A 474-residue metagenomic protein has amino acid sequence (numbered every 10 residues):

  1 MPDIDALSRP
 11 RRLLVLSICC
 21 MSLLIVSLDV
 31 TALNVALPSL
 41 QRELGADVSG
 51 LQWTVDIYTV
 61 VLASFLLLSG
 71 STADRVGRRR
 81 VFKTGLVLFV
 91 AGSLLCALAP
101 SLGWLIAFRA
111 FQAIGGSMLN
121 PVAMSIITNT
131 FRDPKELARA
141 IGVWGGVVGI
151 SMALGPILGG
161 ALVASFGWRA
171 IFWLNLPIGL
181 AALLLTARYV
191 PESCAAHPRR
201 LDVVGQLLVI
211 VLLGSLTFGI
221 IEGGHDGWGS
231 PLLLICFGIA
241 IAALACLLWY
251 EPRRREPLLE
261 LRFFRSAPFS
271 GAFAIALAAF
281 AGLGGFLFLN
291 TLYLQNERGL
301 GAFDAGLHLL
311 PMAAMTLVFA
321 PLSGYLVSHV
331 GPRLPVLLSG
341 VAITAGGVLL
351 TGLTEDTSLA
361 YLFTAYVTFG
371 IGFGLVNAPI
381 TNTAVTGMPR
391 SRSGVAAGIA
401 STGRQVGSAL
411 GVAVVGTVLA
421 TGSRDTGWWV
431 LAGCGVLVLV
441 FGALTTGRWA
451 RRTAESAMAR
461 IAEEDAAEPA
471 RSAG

Functional and structural regions predicted by a protein language model:
M1-R11, A195, T445-G474: Intrinsic disorder in cytosolic terminal tails and internal cytosolic loops of multi-pass membrane transporters
M1-R188, A320-S323, V330-T344, V348-E355 (+4 more regions): Transmembrane-helix bundle of Major Facilitator Superfamily
I4-R12, L98, P198-R200, D226 (+2 more regions): Helix-boundary and loop/linker segments of multi-pass membrane transporters
P10-L13, D133, Y189-L207, G227-L233 (+1 more regions): Short loop segments and helix-boundary regions at transmembrane helix junctions of multi-pass inner-membrane proteins
R12-L28, L33-V35, V48, P231-I239 (+3 more regions): 12-transmembrane solute porter fold
S49-W53, G103-F111, F166-L174, R200-D202 (+4 more regions): Interfacial loop-to-helix junctions that mark the boundaries of transmembrane helices in multi-pass membrane
L176-A195, I210-E222, I239-R254, V438-R448: C-terminal membrane-cytosol helix-exit motif in multi-pass small-molecule transporters
P191-L207, R253-L261, R451-A462: Flexible cytoplasmic inter-helical loops of multi-pass small-molecule transporters
